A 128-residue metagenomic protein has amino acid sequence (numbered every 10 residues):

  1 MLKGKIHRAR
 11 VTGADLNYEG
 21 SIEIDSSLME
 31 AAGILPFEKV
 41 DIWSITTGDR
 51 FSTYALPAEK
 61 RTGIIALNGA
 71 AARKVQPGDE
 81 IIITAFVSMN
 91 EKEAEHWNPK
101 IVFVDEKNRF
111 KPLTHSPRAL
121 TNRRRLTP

Functional and structural regions predicted by a protein language model:
M1, I6, V11-T12, L16-E95 (+1 more regions): Compact, glycine-rich, soluble single-domain proteins
K92-P128: Helix-rich terminal scaffold detector
